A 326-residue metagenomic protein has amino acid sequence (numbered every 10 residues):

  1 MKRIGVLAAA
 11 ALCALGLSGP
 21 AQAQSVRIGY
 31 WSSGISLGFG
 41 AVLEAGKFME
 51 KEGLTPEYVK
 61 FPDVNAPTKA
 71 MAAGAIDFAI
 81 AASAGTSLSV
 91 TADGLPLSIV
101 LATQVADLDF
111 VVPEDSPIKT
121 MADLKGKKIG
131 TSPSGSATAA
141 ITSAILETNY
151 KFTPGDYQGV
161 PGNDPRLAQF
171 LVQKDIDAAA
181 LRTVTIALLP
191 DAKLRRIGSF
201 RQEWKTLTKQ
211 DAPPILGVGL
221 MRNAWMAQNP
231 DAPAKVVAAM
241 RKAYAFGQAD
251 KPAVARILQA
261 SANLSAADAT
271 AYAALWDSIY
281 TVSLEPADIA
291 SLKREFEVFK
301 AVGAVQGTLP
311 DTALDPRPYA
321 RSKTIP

Functional and structural regions predicted by a protein language model:
M1-A8: Bacterial N-terminal signal peptides that target proteins for export
A8-G16: Bacterial N-terminal signal peptides
L17-A23: Sec/Tat signal peptide C-region and signal peptidase I cleavage site
Q24-P161, Q173, D177-T183, L188 (+1 more regions): Short, glycine-/small- and polar/acidic-enriched structural segments that line small-molecule recognition paths
K47, K51, R201-A212, S278-A287: Short, solvent-exposed loop/beta-turn-alpha elements that line the ligand-binding surface or hinge of extracytoplasmic
G85, R166-Q169, Q173-L258: Pocket-lining segment of extracytoplasmic ligand-binding domains
M226-A304: Secondary-structure end/capping motifs
F296-P326: Conserved C-terminal helix/tail region of periplasmic/extracytoplasmic solute-binding proteins
